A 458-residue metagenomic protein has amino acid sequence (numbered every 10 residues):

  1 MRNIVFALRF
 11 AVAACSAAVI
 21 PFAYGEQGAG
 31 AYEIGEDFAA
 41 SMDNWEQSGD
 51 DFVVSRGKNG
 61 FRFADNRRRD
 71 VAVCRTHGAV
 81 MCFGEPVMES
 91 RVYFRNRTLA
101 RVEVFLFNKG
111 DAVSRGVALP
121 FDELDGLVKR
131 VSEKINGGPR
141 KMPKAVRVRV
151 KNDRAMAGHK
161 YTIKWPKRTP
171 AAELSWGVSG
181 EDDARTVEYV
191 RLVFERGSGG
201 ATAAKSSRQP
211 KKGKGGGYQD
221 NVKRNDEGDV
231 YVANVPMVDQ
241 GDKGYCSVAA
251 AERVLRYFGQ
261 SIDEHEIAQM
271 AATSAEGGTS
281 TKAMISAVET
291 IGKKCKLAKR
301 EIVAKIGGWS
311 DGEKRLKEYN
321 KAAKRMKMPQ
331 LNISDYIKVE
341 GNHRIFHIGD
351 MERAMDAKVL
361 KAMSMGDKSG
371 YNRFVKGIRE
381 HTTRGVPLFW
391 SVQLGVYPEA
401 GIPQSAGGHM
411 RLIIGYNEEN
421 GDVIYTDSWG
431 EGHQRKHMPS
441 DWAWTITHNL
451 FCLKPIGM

Functional and structural regions predicted by a protein language model:
M1-V5: Positively charged n-region of N-terminal signal peptides that target proteins for export
A7-P21: Bacterial N-terminal signal peptides
Y24-A31, D51-D125, V148-G217: Amphipathic N-proximal alpha-helical interface segments
E26-W45, D51, G180-I348: Active-site-adjacent structural segments surrounding the nucleophilic cysteine of cysteine proteases and isopeptidases
V87, R97-L99, G241, G385 (+2 more regions): Extracytoplasmic
L119, E123, L127, N234 (+8 more regions): Extracytoplasmic/periplasmic, Sec-exported soluble proteins
V187-V193, S198-V230, T383, L394-S405 (+1 more regions): Noncatalytic regulatory segments and standalone regulatory/sensor domains
A322-I337, R344-I424: Active-site-adjacent substructure of cysteine-protease-like catalytic cores
